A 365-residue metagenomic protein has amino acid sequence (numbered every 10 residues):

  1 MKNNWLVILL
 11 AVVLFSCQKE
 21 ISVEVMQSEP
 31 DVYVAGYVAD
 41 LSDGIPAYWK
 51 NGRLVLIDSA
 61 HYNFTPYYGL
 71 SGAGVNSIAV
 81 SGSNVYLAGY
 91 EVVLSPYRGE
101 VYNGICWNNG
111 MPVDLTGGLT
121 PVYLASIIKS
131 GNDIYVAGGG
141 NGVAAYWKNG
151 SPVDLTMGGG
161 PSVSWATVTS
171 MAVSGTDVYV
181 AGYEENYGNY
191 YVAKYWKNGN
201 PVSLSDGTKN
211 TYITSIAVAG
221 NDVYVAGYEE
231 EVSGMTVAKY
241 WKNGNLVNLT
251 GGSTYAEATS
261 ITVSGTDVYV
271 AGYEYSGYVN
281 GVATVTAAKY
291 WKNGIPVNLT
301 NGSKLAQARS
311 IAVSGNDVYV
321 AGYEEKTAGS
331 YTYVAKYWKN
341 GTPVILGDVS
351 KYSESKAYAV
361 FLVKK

Functional and structural regions predicted by a protein language model:
K2-V32: Bacterial Sec-dependent N-terminal signal peptides
V23-K365: Residue-level hotspots at or immediately adjacent to binding/recognition sites across diverse folds
